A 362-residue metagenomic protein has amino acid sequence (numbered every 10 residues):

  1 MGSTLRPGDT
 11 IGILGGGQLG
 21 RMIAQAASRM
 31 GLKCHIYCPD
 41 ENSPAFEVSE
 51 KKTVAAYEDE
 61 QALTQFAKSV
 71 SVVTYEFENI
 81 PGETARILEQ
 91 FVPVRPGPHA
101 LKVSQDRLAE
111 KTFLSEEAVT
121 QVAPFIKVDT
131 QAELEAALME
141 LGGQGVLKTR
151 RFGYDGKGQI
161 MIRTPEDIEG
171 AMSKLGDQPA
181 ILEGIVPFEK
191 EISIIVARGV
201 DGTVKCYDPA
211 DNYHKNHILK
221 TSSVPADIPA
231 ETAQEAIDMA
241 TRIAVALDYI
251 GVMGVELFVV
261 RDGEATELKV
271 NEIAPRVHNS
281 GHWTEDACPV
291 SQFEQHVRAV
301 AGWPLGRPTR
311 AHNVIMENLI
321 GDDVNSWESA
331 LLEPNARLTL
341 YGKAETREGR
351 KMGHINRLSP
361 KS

Functional and structural regions predicted by a protein language model:
M1-T112, A132: ATP-binding N-terminal substructure of ATP-dependent carboxylate-amine bond-forming enzymes
A27, V73, I194, H296 (+1 more regions): Residue-level signal for inorganic ion chemistry
S28, L88-E89, S115, M139 (+2 more regions): Anion (oxyanion) recognition and catalysis
V103-S193, A197-I243, P360: Active-site nucleotide/adenylate-binding loops and adjacent lid/helix of ATP-dependent enzymes
K174-I228, A233-V270, A274-H282, V297-R307 (+2 more regions): Phosphate-binding core of ATP-grasp and ATP-grasp-like enzymes
D286-F293, A299-V300: C-terminal structural cap/anchor segments
R310-L319: Short glycine-/aliphatic-rich beta-strand segments at the starts of folded cytosolic domains
L340-S362: Generic C-terminus detector
